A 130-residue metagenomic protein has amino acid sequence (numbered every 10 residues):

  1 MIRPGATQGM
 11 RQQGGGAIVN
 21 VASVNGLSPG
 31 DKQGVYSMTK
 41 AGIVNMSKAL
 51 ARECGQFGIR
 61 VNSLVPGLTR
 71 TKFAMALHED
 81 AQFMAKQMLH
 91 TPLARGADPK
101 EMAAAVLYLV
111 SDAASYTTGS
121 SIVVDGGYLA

Functional and structural regions predicted by a protein language model:
M1-A17: A short helix-coil junction within the Rossmann-fold of NAD(P)-dependent oxidoreductases
I2-R3, T39, S47: Active-site helix of classical SDR
Q8, R52-Q56, S115: Alpha-helical segment proximal to the catalytic Tyr-Lys
S23: Residue(s) in the substrate-gating loop at a strand-loop-helix junction that position the organic substrate next
P29-S37, A49: Active-site loop-to-helix junction immediately N-terminal to the catalytic Tyr of the SDR YXXXK motif in Rossmann-fold
V44, V65-A76: Short, flexible catalytic-loop segment of classical short-chain dehydrogenase/reductase
A81-E101: Catalytic Tyr-x(3-8)-Lys segment
R95-V124, L129: C-terminal substrate-recognition "lid" of short-chain dehydrogenase/reductases
